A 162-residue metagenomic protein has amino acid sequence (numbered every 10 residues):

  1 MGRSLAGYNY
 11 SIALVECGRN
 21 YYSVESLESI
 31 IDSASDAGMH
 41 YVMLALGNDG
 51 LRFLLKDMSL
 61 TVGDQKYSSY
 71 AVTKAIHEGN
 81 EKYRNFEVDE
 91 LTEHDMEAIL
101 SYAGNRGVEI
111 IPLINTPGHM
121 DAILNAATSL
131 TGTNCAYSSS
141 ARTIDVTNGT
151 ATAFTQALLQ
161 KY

Functional and structural regions predicted by a protein language model:
M1-H40, L44-N48: Mature N-terminal, pre-catalytic/accessory segment of carbohydrate-active enzymes
A6-N9, D49-N105, M120-A153: Aromatic- and acidic-residue-enriched carbohydrate-binding clefts of CAZyme catalytic domains
E16, N115, D145-N148: Poly-acidic low-complexity segments
G18, M39, L46-D49, M58 (+2 more regions): An acidic- and aromatic-residue-enriched active-site/binding cleft used to recognize and process polar
L27-H40, D95-R106, T155-Y162: Short amphipathic alpha-helices and their capping/turn segments at secondary-structure boundaries
